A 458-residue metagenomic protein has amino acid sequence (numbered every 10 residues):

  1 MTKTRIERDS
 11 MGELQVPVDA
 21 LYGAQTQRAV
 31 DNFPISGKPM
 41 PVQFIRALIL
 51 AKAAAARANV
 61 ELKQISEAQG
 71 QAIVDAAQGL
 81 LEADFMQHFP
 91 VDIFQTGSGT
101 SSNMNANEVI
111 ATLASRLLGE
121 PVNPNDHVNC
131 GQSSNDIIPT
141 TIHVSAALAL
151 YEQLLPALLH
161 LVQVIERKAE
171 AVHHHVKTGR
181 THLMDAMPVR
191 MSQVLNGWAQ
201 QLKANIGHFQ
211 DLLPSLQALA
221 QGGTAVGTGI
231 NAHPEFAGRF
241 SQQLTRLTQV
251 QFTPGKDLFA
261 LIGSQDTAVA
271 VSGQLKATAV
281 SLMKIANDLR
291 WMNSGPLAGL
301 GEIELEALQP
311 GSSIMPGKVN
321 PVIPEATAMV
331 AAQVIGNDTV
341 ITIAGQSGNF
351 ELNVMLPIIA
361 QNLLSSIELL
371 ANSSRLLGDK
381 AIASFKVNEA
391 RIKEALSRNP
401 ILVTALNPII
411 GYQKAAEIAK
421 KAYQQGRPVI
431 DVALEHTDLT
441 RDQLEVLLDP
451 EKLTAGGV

Functional and structural regions predicted by a protein language model:
M1-V458: Conserved, well-structured ligand/cofactor-binding cores
